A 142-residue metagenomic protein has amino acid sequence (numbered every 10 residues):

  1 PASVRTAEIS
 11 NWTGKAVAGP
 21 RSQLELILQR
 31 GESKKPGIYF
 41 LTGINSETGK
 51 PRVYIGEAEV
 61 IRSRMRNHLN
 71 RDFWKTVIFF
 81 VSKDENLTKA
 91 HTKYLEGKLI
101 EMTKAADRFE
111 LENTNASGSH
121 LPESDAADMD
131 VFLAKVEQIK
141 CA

Functional and structural regions predicted by a protein language model:
P1-P36, I44-P51, I61-A142: Boundary/linker segments flanking structured domains
Y54-G56: Conserved catalytic cores of phosphodiester-cleaving nucleases, focusing on short active-site segments
